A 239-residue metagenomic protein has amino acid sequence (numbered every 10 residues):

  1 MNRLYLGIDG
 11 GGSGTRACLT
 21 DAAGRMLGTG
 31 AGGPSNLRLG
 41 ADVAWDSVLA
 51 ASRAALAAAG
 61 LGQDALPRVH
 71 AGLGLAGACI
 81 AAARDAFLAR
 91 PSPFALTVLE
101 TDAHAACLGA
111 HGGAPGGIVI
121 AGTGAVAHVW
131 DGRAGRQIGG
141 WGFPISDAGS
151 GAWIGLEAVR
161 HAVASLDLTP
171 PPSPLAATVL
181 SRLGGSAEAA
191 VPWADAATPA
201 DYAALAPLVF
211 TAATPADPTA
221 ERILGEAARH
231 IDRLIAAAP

Functional and structural regions predicted by a protein language model:
M1-P67, G109-G117, V159-P239: ATP-binding/phosphotransfer module of carbohydrate and carboxylate kinases, centering on a glycine-rich
L56, A76-G77: Short glycine-/small-residue-rich Rossmann-like dinucleotide-binding loops
H70, G77-P172: Phosphate-binding/catalytic loop of phosphoryl-transfer enzymes
G72-G74, S181-R182: Short catalytic-loop micro-motif centered on adjacent basic/acidic residues
